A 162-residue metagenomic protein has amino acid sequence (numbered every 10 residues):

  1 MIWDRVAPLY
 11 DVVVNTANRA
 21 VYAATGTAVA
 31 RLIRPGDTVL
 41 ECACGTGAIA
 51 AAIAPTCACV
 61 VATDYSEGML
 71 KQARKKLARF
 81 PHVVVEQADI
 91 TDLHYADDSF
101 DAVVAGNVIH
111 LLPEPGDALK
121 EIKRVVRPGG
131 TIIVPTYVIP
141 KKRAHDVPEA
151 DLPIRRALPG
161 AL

Functional and structural regions predicted by a protein language model:
M1-P35, A48-A52, M69-Q72, K76 (+2 more regions): Conserved class I S-adenosyl-L-methionine
P35, V126-T131: Short glycine-dipeptide loop
L40-D92: Class I SAM-dependent methyltransferase SAM/SAH-binding core
T91-V103: A short acidic, Gly/Pro-enriched loop at the edge of an enzyme's catalytic core that lines a small-molecule cofactor
A102-P115: A short SAM/SAH-binding and catalytic strip from SAM-dependent methyltransferases
G116-P128: A short glycine-rich, Lys/Arg-flanked "PGG" loop and its adjoining helix->strand segment in the class I
T131-A161: Conserved class I S-adenosyl-L-methionine
